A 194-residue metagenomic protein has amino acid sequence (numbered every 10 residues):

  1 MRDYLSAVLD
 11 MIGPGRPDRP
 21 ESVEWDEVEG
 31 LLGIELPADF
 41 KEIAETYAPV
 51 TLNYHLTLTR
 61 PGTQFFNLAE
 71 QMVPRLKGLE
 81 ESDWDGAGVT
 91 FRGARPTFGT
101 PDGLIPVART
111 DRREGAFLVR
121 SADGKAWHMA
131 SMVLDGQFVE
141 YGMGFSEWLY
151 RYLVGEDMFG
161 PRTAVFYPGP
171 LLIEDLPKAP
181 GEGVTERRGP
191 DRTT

Functional and structural regions predicted by a protein language model:
M1-R112, P161, Y167, K178-A179 (+1 more regions): A surface-exposed partner-binding patch
P17-D18, S121-D123: Helix-boundary capping/turn motifs
E114-S121: Short, surface-exposed beta-strand/loop micro-motifs that present aromatic residues
S131-V133, Q137-G160: Compact, glycine/acidic-enriched structural inserts
